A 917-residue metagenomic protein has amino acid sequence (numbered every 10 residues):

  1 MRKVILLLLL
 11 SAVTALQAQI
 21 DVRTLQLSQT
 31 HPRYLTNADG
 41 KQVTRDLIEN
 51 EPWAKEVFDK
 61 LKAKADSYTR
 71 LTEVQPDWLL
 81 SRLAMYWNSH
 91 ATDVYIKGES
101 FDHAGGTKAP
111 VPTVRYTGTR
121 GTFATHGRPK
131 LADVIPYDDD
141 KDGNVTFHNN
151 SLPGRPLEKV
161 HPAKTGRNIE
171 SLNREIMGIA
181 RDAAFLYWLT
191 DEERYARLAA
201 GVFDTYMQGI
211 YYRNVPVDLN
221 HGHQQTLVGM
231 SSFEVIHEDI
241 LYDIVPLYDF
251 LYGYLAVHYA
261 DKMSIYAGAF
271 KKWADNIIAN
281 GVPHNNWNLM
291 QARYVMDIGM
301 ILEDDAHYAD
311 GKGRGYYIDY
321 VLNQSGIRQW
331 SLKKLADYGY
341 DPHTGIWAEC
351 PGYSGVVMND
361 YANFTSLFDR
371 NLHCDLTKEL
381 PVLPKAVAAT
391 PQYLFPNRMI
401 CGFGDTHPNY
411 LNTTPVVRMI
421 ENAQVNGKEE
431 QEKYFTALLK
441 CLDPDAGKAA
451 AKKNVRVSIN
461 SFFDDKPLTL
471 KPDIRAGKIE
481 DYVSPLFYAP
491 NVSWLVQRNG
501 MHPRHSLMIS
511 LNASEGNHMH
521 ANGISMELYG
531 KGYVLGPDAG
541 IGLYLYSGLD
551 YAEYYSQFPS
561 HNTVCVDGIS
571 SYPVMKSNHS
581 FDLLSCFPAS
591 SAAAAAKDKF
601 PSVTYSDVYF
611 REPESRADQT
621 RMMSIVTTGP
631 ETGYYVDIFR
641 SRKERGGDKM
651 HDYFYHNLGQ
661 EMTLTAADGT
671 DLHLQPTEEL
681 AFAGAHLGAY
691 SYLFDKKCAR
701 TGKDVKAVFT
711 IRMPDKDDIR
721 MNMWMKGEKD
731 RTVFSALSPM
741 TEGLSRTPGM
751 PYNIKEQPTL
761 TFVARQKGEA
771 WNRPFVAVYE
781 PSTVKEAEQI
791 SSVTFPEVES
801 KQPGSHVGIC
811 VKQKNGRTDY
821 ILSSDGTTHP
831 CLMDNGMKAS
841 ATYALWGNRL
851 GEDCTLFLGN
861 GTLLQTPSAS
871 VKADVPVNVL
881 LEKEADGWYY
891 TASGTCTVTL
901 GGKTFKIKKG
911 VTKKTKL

Functional and structural regions predicted by a protein language model:
M1-I20: Bacterial Sec-dependent N-terminal signal peptides
Q19-I301, D319, A362: Extracellular glycan-targeting catalytic surfaces
S28-T30, A38, I48-E56, L61 (+27 more regions): Ser/Thr/Asn(+Pro)-rich, low-complexity disordered segments
L198-Q208, K385, L658, F795-S800: Amphipathic alpha-helical scaffolding segments
S264-G523, E527-Y529, V534, L672-E678 (+2 more regions): Extracellular polysaccharide-recognition and catalytic grooves
K448-E678, E769-W771, A777, P781-K785 (+1 more regions): Catalytic and substrate-binding regions of extracellular carbohydrate-active enzymes, especially polysaccharide lyases
Y653-Y655, M721-M725, S735-L744, P748 (+1 more regions): Short, hydrophobic/aromatic-enriched beta-strand segments in well-ordered soluble domains
F762-R773, Y779-L917: Non-catalytic terminal regions with compositionally biased, polar/charged low complexity
